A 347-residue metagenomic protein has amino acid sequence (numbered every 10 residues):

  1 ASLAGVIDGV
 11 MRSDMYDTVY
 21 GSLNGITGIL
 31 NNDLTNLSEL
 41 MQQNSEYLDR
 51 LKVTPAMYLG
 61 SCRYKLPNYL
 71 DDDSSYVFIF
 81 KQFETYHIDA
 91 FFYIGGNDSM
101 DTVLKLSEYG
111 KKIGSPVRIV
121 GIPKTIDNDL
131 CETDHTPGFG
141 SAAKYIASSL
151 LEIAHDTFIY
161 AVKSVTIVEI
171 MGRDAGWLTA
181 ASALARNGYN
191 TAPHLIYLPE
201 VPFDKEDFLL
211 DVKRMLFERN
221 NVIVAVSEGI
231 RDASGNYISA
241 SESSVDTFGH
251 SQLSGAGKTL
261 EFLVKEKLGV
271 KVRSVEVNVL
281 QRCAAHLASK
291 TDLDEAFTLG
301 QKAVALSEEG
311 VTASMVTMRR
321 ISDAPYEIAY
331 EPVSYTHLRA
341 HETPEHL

Functional and structural regions predicted by a protein language model:
A1-D33: N-terminal phosphate-binding or glycine-rich loops at protein starts, especially the Walker A/P-loop of NTPases
S2-A4, L30-N36, L70-D71, T102-S107 (+6 more regions): Short acidic, glycine/serine/threonine-rich loops at helix termini
G21-G28, R63-Y64, G96-N97, I122-N128 (+4 more regions): Short, ordered loop/turn segments at secondary-structure junctions
D33-I88, L151: Glycine-rich oxoanion-binding loops at beta->alpha junctions
Y93-G95, D101-I113, T136-R273: Accessory alpha-helical/coil subdomains and C-terminal extensions that flank or cap enzyme catalytic cores
I167-D174, N278-R282, T317-I328: A glycine-rich phosphate-binding loop feature that marks nucleotide/adenosyl-phosphate handling sites
T247, S251-T317: C-terminal catalytic subdomain
T336-E345: Conserved small/polar residues in nucleotide/adenosyl-binding loops
